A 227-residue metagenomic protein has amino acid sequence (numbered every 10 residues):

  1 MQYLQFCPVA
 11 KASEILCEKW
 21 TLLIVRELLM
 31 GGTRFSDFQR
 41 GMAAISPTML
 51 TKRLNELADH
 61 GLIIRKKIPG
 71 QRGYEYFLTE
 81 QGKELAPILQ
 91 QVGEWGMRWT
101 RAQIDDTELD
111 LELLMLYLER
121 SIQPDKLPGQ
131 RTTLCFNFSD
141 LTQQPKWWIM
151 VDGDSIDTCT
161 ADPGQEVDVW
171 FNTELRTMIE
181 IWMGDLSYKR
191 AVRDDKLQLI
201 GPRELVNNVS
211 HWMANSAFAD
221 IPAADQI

Functional and structural regions predicted by a protein language model:
M1-Q5: N-terminal intrinsically disordered/low-complexity leader segments
F6-C7, N172: A generic alpha-helix surface/boundary motif
C7-I45, P69, Y76: N-terminal helix-turn-helix DNA-binding core of bacterial DNA-binding proteins
S36, P47-I227: Feature captures hydrophobic
